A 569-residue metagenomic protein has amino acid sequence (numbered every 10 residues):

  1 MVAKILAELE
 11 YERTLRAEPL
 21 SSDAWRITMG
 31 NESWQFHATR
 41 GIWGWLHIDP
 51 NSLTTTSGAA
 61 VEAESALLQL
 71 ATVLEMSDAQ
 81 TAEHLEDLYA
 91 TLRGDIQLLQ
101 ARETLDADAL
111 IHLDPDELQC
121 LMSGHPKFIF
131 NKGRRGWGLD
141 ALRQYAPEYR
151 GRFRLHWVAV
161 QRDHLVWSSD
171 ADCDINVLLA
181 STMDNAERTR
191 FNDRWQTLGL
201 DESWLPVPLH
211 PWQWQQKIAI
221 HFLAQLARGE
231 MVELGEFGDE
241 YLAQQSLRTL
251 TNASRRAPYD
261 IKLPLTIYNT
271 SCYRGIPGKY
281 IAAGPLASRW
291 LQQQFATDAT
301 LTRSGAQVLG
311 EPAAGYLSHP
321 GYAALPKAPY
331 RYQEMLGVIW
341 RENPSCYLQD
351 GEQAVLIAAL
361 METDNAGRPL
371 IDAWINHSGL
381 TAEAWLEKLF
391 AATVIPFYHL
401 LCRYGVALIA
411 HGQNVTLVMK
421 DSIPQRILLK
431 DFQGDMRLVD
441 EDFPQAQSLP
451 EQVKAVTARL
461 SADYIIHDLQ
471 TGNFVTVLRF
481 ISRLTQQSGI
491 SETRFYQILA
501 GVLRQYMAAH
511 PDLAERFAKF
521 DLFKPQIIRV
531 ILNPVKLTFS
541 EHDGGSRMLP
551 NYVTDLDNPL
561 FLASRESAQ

Functional and structural regions predicted by a protein language model:
M1-A392, M419-Q569: Nucleotide/phosphate-binding site architecture used for ATP/NTP-dependent chemistry
V394-Y398: Short C-lobe core helix of eukaryotic-like protein kinase catalytic domains
H399-Y404: Protein kinase catalytic-loop region centered on the HRD/HxD motif
G405-V418: A short glycine-rich, hydrophobically flanked beta-strand micro-motif that places a catalytic Asp/Glu for divalent metal
